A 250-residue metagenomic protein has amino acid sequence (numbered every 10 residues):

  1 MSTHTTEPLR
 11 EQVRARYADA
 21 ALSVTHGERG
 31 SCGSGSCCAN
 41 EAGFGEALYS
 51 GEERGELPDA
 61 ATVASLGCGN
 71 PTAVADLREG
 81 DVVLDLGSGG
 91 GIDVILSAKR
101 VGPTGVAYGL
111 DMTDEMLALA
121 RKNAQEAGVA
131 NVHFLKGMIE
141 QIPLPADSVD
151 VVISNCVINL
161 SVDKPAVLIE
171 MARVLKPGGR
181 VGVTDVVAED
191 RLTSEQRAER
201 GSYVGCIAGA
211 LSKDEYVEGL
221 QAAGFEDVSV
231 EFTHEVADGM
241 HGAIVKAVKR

Functional and structural regions predicted by a protein language model:
M1-A47: N-terminal auxiliary segments of SAM/dcSAM-dependent transferases
A39-V82, D93-L96, R100: Conserved alpha-helix/loop element of class I SAM-dependent methyltransferases that forms part of the SAM/SAH-binding
C68-N70, R78-Q141: Class I SAM-dependent methyltransferase SAM/SAH-binding core
V83, V152-I153: Hydrophobic beta-strand segment of the Class I
G102, P165-R180: A short glycine-rich, Lys/Arg-flanked "PGG" loop and its adjoining helix->strand segment in the class I
A188-I207: Short, glycine-/aromatic-enriched active-site segment of Class I SAM-dependent methyltransferases
A208-A223: Short alpha-helix
A223-R250: Core SAM-dependent methyltransferase catalytic element
